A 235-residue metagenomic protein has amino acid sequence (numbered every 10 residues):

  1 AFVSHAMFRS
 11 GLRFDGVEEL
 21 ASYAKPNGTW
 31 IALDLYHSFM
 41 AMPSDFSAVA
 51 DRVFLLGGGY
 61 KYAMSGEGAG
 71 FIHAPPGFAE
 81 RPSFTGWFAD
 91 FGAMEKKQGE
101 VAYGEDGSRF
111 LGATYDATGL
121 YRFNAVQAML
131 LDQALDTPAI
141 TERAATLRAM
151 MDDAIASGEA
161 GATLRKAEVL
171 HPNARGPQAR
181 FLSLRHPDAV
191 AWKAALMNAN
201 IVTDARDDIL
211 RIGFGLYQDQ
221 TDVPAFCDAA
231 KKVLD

Functional and structural regions predicted by a protein language model:
A1-H37: Active-site phosphate-binding strand-loop segment of PLP-dependent enzymes
D15-S22, P26, A125, T146 (+5 more regions): Alpha-helical scaffolding segments of alpha/beta enzyme cores, especially the outer helices of TIM-barrel or partial
W30-A32, F54, F181, V202 (+1 more regions): Structural preference for beta-strand elements that scaffold enzyme active sites
V49-G99: Active-site PLP attachment segment
Y103-D153: Structural signature of PLP-dependent enzymes
A145-D152, A156-A199: Conserved PLP-binding catalytic core of the aspartate aminotransferase-like
V190, A194-D235: PLP-dependent enzyme catalytic core of the Aspartate aminotransferase-like
